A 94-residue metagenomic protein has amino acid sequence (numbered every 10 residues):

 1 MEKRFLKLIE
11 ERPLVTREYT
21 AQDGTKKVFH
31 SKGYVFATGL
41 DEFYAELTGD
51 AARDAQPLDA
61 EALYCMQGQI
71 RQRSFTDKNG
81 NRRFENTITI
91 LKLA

Functional and structural regions predicted by a protein language model:
M1-A94: Single-stranded nucleic acid-binding surfaces, predominantly the OB-fold ssDNA-binding core
